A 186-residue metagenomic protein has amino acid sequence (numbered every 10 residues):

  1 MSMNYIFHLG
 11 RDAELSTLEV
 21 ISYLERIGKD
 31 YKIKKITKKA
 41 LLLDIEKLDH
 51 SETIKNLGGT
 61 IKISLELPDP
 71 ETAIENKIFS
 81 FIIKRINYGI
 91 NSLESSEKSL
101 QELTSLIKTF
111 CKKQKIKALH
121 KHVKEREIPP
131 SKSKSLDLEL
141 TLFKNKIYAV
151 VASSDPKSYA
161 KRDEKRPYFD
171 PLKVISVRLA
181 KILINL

Functional and structural regions predicted by a protein language model:
M1, K35-K38, F143-K144: Short, ordered beta-strand-loop transition motifs
S2-R11: Short glycine-/aliphatic-rich beta-strand segments at the starts of folded cytosolic domains
M3, S80-I90, S176, A180 (+1 more regions): Long, low-complexity, intrinsically disordered polar/charged segments
H8-L9, L18-L136: Non-catalytic nucleic-acid substrate-recognition regions in nucleic-acid-modifying enzymes
D12, S99, P171: Catalytic cores of large soluble enzymes that bind and process phosphate-bearing ligands
L15: Short alpha-helical
K132-S154: C-terminal edge-of-domain segments
K146-L186: Glycine-rich adenosyl-nucleotide cofactor-binding module
